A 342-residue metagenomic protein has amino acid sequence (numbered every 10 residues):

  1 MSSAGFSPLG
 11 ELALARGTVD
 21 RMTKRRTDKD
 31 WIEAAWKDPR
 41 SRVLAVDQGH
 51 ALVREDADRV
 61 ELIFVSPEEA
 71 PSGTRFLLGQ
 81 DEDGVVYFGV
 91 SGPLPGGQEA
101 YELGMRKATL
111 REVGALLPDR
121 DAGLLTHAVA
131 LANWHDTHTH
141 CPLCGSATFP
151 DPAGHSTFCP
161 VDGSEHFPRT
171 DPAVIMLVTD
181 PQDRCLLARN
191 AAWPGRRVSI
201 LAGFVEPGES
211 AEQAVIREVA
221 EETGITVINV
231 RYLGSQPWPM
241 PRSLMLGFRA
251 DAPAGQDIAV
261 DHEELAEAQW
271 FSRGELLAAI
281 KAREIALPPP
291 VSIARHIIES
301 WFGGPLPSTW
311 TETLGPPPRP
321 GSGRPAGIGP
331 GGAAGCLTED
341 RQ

Functional and structural regions predicted by a protein language model:
M1-H138, F149, W193-V198, D261-Q342: Nudix hydrolase/Nudix homology domain
T126-T179: Cys/His-rich short segments
P152-A153, T170-D171, S199, R242-S243 (+1 more regions): Short glycine/proline-enriched turns and hinge-like loops at secondary-structure junctions
T157-S199, F204, T226-V227, A250-A252: N-terminal strand-loop-strand
V174, L244-L246, A266: Change "...and in nucleic-acid phosphodiester-cleaving endonucleases..." to "...and in nucleic-acid processing enzymes
S199-L233, F248: The catalytic Nudix box helix
G203, P207, Q236-P239, K281-A286: Short, contiguous acidic/charged loop-to-helix segments that flank catalytic cores in large enzymes
Q236-A259: Active-site-adjacent beta-strand/loop module that shapes the phosphate/pyrophosphate-binding cleft
